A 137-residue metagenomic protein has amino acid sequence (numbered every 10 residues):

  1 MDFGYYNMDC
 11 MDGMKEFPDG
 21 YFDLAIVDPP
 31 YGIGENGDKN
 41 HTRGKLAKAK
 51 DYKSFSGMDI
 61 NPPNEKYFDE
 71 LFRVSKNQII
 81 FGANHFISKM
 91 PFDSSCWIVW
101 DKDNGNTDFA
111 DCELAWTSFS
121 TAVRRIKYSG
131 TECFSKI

Functional and structural regions predicted by a protein language model:
M1-Y5: Extreme N-terminal starter segment of soluble prokaryotic enzymes
M8-G13: Conserved SAM/SAH-binding loop
K15-V27, Y31, E35-K53, F72-I137: Class I S-adenosyl-L-methionine
A49-E65: A short acidic, glycine-rich active-site loop that binds or catalyzes chemistry on phosphate/adenosine moieties
I60-N77: A short glycine-rich, Lys/Arg-flanked "PGG" loop and its adjoining helix->strand segment in the class I
